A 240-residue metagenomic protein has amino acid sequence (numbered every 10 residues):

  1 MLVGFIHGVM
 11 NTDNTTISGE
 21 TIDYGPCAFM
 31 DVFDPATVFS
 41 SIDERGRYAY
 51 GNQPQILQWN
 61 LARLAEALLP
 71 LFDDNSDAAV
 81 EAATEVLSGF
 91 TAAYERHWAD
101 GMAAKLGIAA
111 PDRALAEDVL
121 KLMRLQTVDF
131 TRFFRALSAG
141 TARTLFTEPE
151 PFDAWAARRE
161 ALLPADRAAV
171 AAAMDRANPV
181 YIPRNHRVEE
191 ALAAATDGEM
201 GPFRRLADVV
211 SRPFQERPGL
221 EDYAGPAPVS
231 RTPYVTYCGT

Functional and structural regions predicted by a protein language model:
L2-H7, N11-P70: Catalytic activation segment of kinase domains across protein kinase-like and atypical kinase folds
F39, E44-T240: Regulatory N- and C-terminal appendages and interdomain linkers associated with kinase/kinase-like NTP transferase
